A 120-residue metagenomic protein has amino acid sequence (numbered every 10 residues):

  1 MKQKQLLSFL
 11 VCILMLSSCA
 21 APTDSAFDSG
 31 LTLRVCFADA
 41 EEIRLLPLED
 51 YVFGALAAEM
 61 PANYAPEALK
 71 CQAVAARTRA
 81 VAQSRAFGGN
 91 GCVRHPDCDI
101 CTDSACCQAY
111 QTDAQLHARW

Functional and structural regions predicted by a protein language model:
M1-W120: Conserved, single-site charged/polar hotspot
